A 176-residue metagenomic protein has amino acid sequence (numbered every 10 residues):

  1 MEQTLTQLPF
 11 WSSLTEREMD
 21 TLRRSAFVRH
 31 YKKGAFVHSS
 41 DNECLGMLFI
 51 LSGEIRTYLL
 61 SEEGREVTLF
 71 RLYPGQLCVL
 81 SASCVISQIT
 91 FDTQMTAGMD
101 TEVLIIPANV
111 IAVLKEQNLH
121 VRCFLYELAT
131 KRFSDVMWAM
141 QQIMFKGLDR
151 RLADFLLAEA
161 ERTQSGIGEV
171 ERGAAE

Functional and structural regions predicted by a protein language model:
M1-K32, L77, A82-I86: Cyclic nucleotide-binding regulatory module and flanking cytosolic helices
G34, L45-Y58, Y73-G75: Glycine- and acidic-residue-biased ligand/ion/polar-headgroup-sensing regions
V37-N42: Short phosphate-coordinating micro-motif centered on Lys-Gly-acidic
R71-E127: Cyclic-nucleotide recognition modules
T90-T93, A112-Q117, D135-F145, T163-I167: Short helix-to-loop capping/linker segments positioned immediately adjacent to catalytic or ligand/cofactor-binding
R122, Y126-A129, F133-V136, M140: Long, hydrophobic or amphipathic alpha-helical segments
M144, L148-R151, F155: N-terminal positioning helix adjacent to the helix-turn-helix/winged-helix DNA-binding module
E159-E176: Phosphate-/nucleic-acid-contacting segments
